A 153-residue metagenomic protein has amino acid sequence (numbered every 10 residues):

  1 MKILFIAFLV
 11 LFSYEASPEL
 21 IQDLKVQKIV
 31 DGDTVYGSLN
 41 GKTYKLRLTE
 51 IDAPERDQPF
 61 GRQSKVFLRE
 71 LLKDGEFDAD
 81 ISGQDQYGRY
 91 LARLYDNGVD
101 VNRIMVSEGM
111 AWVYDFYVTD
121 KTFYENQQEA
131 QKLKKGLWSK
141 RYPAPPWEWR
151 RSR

Functional and structural regions predicted by a protein language model:
K2-F8, F12-R153: Small beta-barrel nucleic-acid-binding modules, primarily SNase/OB-fold domains and secondarily Tudor-like barrels
